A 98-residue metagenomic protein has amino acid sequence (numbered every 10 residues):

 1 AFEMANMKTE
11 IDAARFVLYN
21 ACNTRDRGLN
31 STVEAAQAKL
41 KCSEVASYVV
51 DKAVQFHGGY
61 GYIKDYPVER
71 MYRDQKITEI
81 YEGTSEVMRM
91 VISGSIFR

Functional and structural regions predicted by a protein language model:
A1-R98: Alpha-helical interface subdomain recognition
